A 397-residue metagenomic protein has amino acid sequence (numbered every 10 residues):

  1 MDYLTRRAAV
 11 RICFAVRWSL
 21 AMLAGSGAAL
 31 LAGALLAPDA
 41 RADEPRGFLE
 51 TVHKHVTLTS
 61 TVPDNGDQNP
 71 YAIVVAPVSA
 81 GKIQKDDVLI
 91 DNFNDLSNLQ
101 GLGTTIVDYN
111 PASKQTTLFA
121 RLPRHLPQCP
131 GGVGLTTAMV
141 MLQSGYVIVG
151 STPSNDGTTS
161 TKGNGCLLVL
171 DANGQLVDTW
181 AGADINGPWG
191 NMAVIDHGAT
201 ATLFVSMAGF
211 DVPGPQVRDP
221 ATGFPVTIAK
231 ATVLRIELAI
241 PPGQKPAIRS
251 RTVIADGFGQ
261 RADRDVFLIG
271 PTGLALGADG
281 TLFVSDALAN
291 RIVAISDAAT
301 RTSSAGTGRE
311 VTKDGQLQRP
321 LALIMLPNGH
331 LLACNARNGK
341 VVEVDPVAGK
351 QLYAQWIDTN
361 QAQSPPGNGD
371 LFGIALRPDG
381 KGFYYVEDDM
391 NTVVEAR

Functional and structural regions predicted by a protein language model:
P45-N65, S113-G132, V169-N186, A247-V266 (+2 more regions): Surface-exposed loop and turn segments in beta-propeller and other repeat-based domains that flank or scaffold
V62-D86, G101, P123-V147, P153-N155 (+6 more regions): Beta-rich, blade/repeat-based domains predominating in secreted/periplasmic proteins but also intracellular
F93-D95, S151-S154, A208-F210, I228 (+6 more regions): Short loop/turn segments immediately following the C-termini of beta-strands
N98-L102, G157-G163, P213-A231, A287-L288 (+2 more regions): Short, solvent-exposed loop/turn segments at conserved positions within beta-propeller repeat blades
T104-P111, G163-N173, I228-A239: Beta-propeller blade signature
I106, L167, V212, A231-V233 (+3 more regions): Structural signal for beta-propeller blades
Y109-S113, I236-P246, I295-S303, D345-K350 (+1 more regions): Short loop/turn segments immediately following beta-strands, especially the blade-tip and inter-blade linker loops
K313-L352, W356: Loop/turn-rich, solvent-exposed surfaces of beta-rich toroidal or solenoidal domains
